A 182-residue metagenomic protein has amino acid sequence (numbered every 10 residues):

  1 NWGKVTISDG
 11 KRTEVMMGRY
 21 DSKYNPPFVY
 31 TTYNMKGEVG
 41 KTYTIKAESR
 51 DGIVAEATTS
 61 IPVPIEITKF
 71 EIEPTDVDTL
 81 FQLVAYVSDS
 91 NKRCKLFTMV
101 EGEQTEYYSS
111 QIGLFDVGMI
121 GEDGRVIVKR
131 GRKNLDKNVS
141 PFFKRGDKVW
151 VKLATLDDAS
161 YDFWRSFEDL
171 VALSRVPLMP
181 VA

Functional and structural regions predicted by a protein language model:
N1-A182: A sequence/structural signal for flexible, mid-protein segments enriched in small/helix-disrupting residues
